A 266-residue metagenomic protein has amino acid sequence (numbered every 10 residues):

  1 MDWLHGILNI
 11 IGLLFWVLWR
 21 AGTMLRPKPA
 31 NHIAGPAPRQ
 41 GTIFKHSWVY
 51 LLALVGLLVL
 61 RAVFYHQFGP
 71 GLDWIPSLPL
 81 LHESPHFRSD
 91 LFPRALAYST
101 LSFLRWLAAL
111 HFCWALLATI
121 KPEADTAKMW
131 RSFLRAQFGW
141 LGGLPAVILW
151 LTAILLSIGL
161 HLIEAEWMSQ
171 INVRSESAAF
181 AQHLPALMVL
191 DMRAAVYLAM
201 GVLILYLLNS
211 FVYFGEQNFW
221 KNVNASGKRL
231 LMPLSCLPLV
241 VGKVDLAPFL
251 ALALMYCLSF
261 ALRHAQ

Functional and structural regions predicted by a protein language model:
M1-Q266: Selective transmembrane helix interface/packing segments
